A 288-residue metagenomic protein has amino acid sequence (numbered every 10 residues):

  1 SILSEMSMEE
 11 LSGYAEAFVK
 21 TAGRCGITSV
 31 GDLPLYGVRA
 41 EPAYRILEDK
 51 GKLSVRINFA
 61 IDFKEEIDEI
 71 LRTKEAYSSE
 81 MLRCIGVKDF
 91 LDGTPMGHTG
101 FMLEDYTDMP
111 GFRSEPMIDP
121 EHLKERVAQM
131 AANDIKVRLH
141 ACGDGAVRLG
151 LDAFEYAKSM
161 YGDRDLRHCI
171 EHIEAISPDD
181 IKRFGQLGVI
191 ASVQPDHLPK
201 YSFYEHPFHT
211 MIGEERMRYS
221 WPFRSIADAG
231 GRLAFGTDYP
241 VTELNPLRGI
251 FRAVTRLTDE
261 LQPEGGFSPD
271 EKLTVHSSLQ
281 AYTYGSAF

Functional and structural regions predicted by a protein language model:
S1-I70, D89-Q129, N133-A146, S159 (+4 more regions): Divalent metal-binding segments
I2, G13, A128-V137, G145-H168 (+3 more regions): His/Asp/Glu-enriched, well-ordered alpha-helical/loop segment that forms or immediately abuts the divalent-metal
Y36, G145, A175-I176, T242: Glycine-/small-residue-rich active-site loops that bind phosphorylated ligands and cofactors
A43, L149, D179: Phosphate- and divalent-cation-binding pockets in alpha/beta enzyme and binding domains that engage nucleotide-derived
K52-K88, R167-P178, R183-L187, Y204-A234: Phosphate/diphosphate-binding loops
M81-T99, V189-P199: Non-cysteine beta-strand/loop elements that form the S-adenosyl-L-methionine
